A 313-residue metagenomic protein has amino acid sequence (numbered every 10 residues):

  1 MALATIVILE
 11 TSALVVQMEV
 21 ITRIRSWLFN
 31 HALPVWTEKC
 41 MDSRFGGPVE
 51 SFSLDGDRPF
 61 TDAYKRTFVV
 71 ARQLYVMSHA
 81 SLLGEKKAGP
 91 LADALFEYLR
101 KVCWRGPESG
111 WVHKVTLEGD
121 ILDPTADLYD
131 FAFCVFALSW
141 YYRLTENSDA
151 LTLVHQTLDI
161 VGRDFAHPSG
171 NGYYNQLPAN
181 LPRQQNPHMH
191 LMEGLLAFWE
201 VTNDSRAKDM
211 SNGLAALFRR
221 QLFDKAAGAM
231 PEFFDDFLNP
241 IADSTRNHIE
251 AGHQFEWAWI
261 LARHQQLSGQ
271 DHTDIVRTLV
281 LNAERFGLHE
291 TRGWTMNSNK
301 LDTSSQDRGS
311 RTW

Functional and structural regions predicted by a protein language model:
A2-W313: Glycan-recognition and catalytic cores of secretory/periplasmic carbohydrate-active enzymes
